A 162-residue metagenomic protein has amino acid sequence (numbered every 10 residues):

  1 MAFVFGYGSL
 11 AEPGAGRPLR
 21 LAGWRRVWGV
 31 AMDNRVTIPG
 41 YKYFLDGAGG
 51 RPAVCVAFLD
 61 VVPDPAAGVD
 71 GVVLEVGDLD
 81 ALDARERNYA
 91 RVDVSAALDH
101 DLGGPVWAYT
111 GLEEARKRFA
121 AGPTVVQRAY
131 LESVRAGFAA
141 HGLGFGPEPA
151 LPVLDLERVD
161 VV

Functional and structural regions predicted by a protein language model:
M1-V162: A glycine-rich, hydrophobic/aromatic-adjacent loop/helix-cap motif
